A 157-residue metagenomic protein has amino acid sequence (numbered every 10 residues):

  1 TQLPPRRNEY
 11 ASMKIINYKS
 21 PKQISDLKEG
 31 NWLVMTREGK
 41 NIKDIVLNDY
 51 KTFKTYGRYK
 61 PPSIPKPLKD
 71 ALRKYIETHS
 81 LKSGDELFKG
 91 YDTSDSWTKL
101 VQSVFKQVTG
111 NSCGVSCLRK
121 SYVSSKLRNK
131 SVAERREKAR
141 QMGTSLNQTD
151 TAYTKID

Functional and structural regions predicted by a protein language model:
T1-N17: Short pre-functional
Q2, L127-R128: Specific register positions within alpha-helical solenoid repeats of the TPR/Sel1-like families, i.e., one
M13, S121-S125, R140, T151: DNA-binding alpha-helical recognition surfaces that contact promoter or target DNA
M13-K66: Conserved tyrosine-mediated DNA breakage-rejoining catalytic core shared by Y-recombinases
I16, Y50, Y91, L118-K120 (+1 more regions): An acidic- and aromatic-residue-enriched active-site/binding cleft used to recognize and process polar
Y18, S121, S125, S145 (+1 more regions): The DNA-recognition helices of helix-turn-helix-type DNA-binding domains
T55-Y122, L127: Active-site/catalytic core of tyrosine-dependent DNA strand-transfer enzymes
N111-S112, K130-T154: Short, polar N-cap/turn motifs at the start of nucleic acid-interacting alpha helices
